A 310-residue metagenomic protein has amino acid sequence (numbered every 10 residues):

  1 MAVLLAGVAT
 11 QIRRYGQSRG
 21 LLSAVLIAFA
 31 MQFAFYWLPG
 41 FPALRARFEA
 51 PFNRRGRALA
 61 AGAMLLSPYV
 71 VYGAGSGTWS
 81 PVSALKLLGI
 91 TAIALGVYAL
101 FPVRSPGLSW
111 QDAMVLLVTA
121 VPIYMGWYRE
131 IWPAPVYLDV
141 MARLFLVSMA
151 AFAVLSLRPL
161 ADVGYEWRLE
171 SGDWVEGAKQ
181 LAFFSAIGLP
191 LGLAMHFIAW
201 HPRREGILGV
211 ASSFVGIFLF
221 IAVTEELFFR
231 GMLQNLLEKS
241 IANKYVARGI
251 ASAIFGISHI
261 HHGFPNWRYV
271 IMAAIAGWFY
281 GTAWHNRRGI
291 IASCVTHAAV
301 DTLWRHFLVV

Functional and structural regions predicted by a protein language model:
M1-A46: N-terminal signal-anchor module of multipass membrane proteins
A6-G16, G40-A43, P68-W79, L100-V103 (+3 more regions): Juxtamembrane "helix-exit" motif on the non-cytosolic side of transmembrane helices
G20-F29, R55-L157: Alpha-helical transmembrane segments in multi-pass membrane proteins
L22-S23, F184-V310: Transmembrane helix-loop-helix hairpins at the membrane interface of multi-pass integral membrane proteins
F35-F48, G96-P106, L160-G164, E225-R230 (+2 more regions): C-terminal ends of transmembrane helices
W37-L38, A99-S105, I123-W132, I221 (+2 more regions): Juxtamembrane membrane-interface segments at transmembrane alpha-helix termini
F41-A60, D162-V175: Membrane-interfacial, low-structure loops and terminal tails that flank and connect transmembrane helices in multi-pass
S105-S109, A113, Y124-A222, K239: Juxtamembrane helix-loop-helix connectors linking adjacent transmembrane helices in multi-pass membrane enzymes
